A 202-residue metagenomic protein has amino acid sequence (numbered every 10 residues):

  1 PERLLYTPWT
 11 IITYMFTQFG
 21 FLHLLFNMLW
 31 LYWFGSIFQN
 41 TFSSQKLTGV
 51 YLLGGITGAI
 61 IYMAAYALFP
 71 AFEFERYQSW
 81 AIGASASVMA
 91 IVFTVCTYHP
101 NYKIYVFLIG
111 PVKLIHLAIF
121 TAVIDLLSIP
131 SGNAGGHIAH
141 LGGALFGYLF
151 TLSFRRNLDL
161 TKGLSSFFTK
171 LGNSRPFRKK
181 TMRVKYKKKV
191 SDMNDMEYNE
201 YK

Functional and structural regions predicted by a protein language model:
P1-A81, I129-A139: N-terminal TM1-TM2 helical hairpin plus the immediately adjacent luminal interfacial "cap"
L4-T13, P111-L127: Aromatic-enriched alpha-helical transmembrane segments of multi-pass intramembrane proteins
N27-T41, Q45-G54, M89-N101, L145-N157: Membrane-interfacial alpha-helical segments at the cytosolic side of multi-pass membrane proteins
F42, P70-A71, Y105-V112: Membrane interface segments of multi-pass transport proteins and intramembrane proteases
T57, I61, A65, F69 (+6 more regions): Alpha-helical membrane-inserting segments
R76-H99, L114, A139: Membrane-interface micro-motifs in multi-pass membrane enzymes
D125-K202: C-terminal transmembrane module of polytopic alpha-helical membrane proteins
